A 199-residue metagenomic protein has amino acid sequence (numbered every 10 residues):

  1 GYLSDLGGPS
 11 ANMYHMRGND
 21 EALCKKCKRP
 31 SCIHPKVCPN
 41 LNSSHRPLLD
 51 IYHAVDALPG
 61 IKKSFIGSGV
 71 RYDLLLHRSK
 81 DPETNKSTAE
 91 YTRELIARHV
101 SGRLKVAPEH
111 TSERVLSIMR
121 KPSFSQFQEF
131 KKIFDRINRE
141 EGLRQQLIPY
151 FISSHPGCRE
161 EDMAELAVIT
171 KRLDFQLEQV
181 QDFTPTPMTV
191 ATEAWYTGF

Functional and structural regions predicted by a protein language model:
G1-I148, I152-P156: Conserved SAM/AdoMet-binding glycine-rich loop
A89-S101, A167-P187: Structural recognition of alpha->loop->beta junctions
E140-E141, L166-A167, K171-L173, A194-F199: Eukaryotic scaffolding regions of large macromolecular assemblies
H155-R172, V190: Catalytic cores of alpha/beta
E161, Q176-L177, F183-F199: C-terminal accessory regions of radical SAM enzymes
